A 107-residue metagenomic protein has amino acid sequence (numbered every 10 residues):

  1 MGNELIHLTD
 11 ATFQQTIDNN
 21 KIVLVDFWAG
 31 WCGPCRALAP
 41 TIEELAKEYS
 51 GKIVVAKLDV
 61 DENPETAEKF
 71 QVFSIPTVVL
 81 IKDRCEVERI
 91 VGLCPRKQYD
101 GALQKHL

Functional and structural regions predicted by a protein language model:
M1-N3: N-proximal helix/coil linker or "cap" segments that precede and/or mark the start of modular domains
L5-V23, P64: A short beta-strand-turn-helix
K21, W28-W31, S74: Short pre-active-site segment immediately N-terminal to redox-active cysteine/selenocysteine motifs in thiol-based
L24-V25, V55, V78: Hydrophobic beta-strand anchors of alpha/beta hydrolase catalytic cores
R36-Y49: Typically the conserved alpha-helix immediately C-terminal to a functionally engaged Cys/Sec in thioredoxin-like
S50, K57-D61: Structured functional modules or segments
V60-E68: Structural microenvironment flanking redox-active thiols in thiol-disulfide oxidoreductases
S74, K82-L107: Non-catalytic, surface beta->alpha helical segment in thiol-disulfide oxidoreductase systems
